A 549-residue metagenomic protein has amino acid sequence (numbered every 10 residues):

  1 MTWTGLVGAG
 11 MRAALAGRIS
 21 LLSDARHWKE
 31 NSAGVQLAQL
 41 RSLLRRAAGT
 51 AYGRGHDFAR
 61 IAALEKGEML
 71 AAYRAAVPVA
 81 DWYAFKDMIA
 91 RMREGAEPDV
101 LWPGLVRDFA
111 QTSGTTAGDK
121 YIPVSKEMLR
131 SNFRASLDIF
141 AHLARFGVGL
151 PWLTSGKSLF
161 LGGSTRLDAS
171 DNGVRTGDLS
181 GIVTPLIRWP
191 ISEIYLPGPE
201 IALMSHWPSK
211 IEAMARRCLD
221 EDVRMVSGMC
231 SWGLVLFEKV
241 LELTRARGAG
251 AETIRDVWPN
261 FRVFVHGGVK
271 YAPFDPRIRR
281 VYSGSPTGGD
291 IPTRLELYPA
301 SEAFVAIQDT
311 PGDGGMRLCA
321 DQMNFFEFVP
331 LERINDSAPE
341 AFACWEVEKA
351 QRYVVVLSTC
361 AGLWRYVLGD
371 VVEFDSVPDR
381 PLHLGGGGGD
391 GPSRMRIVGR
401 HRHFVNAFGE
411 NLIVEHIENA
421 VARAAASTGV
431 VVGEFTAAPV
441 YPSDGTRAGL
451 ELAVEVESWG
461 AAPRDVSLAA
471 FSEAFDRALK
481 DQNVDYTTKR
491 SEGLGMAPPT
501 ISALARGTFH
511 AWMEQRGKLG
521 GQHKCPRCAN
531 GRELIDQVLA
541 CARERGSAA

Functional and structural regions predicted by a protein language model:
M1-D57, E94-G95, T184-A549: Active-site glycine/GP-rich loop and adjacent strand/helix microenvironment that borders small-molecule binding pockets
G34, A38-F109, Y121-E127, S131 (+2 more regions): Active-site diphosphate/adenylate-binding microenvironment
A62-A75, K157-G163, M496-S502: Amphipathic alpha-helical surface "interface" segments used for docking/oligomerization or membrane association within
A110-T116: Conserved helicase ATPase motor motifs in RecA-like P-loop NTPase domains
D119-Y121, L363: Short, mixed charged/polar active-site loops that provide acid/base catalysis or chelate metal/phosphate cofactors
L129, F133-F140, T176, V414 (+2 more regions): Amphipathic alpha-helical segments in well-structured domains
L129, T165-R166, R333, R402: Conserved beta-strand elements of beta-rich interaction domains across eukaryotes, especially beta-propellers
L143-P190, I201-M204: Conserved AMP-binding loop of ANL adenylate-forming enzymes
